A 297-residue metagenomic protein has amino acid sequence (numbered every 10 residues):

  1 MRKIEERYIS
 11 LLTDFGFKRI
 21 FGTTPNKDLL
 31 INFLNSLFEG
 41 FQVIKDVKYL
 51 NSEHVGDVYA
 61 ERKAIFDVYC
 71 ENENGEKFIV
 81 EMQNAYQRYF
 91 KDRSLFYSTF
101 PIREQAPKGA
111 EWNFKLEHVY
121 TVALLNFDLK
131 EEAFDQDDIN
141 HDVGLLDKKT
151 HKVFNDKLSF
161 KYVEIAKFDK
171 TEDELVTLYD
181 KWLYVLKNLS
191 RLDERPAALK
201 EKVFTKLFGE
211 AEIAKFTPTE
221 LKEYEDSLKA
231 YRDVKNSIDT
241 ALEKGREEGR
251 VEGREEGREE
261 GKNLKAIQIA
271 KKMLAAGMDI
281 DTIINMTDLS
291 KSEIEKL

Functional and structural regions predicted by a protein language model:
M1-L297: Elongated, amphipathic alpha-helical interaction scaffolds
